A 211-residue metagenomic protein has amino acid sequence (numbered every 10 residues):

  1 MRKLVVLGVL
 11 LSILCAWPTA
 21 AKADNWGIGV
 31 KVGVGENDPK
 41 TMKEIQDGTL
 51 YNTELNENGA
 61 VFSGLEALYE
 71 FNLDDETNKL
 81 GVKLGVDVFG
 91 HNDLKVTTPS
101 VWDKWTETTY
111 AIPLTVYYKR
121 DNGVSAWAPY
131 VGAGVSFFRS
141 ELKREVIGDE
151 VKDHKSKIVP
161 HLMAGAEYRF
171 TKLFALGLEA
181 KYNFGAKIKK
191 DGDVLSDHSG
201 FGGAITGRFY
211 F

Functional and structural regions predicted by a protein language model:
M1-N25: Cleavable N-terminal export/targeting peptides
L4-G8, P160, F201: Alpha-helical transmembrane segments
A23-D38: Short N-terminal segments immediately surrounding and downstream of signal-peptide cleavage
N25-G27, K79-G81, A126-A128, R169 (+1 more regions): Membrane-spanning beta-strand positions in outer-membrane beta-barrel proteins
V34-D38, S63-E145, F201-F211: Gram-negative (and chloroplast) outer-membrane scaffold detector with strong preference for beta-barrel transmembrane
N37-I45, L50-T53, F89-K95, L162 (+1 more regions): Predominantly the C-terminal beta-signal and adjacent terminal strand-loop region of outer-membrane beta-barrel
L50-G59, V101-T108, D149-I158, D193-G200: Replace "Gram-negative outer membrane beta-barrel proteins" with "bacterial and organellar outer membrane beta-barrel
Y130-G177: A charged, solvent-exposed segment within the mature domains of Sec-exported extracytoplasmic proteins
